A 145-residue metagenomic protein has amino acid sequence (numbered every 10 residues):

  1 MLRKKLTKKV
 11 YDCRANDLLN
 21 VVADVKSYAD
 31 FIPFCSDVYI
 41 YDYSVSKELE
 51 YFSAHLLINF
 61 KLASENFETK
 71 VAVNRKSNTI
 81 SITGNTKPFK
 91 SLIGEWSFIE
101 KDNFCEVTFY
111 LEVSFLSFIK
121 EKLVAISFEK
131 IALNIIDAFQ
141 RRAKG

Functional and structural regions predicted by a protein language model:
M1-L49: Hydrophobic ligand-binding cavity/cleft-lining segments
L2-K8, Y51-S53, N66-E68, S91-I93 (+1 more regions): Intrinsic-disorder/low-complexity, polar/charged segments enriched in Ser/Thr/Lys/Arg/Asp/Glu/Gln
V10-R14, L57-K61, A72-N74, I99-K101 (+2 more regions): Solvent-exposed residues in well-ordered beta-strands and their adjoining turns, especially edge/terminal strands
A15, V21-D24, S64, A132 (+1 more regions): Generic alpha-helical secondary structure
L18-V22, Y28, A54, V71 (+2 more regions): Hydrophobic pocket/interface hotspot
V21-D24, E50-H55, K76-I82: Short Pro/Gly-enriched beta-strand edge/turn motifs at strand-loop
A29, D37, S44, L57-F104: Hydrophobic-ligand binding "helix-grip"
E112-G145: A conserved amphipathic terminal alpha-helix motif
